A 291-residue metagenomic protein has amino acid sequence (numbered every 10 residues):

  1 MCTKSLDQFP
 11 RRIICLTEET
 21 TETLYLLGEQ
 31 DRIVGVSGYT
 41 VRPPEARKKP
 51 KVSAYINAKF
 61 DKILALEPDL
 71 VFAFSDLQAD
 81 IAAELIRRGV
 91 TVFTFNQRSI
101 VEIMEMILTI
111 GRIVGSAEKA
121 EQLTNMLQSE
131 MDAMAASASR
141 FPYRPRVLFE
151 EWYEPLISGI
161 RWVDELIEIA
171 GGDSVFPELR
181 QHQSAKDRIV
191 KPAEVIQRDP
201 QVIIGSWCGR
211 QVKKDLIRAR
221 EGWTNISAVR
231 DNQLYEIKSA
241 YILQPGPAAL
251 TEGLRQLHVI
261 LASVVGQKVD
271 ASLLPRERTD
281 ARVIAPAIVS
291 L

Functional and structural regions predicted by a protein language model:
M1-L291: N-terminal ligand-binding lobe of clamshell/alpha-beta domains
